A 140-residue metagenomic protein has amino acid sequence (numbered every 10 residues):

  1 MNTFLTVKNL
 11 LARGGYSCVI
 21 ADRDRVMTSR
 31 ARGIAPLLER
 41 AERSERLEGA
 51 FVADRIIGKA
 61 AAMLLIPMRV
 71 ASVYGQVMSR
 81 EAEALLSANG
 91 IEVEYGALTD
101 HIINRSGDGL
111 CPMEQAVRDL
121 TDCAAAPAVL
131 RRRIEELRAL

Functional and structural regions predicted by a protein language model:
M1-Q76, L98, I103-P112: Conserved mixed alpha/beta catalytic, RNA-binding, or beta-rich assembly cores of soluble enzyme, regulatory
M68-A71, E83-L140: C-terminal binding/interaction regions
S79: Conserved SAM/SAH-binding beta-strand->alpha-helix loop
